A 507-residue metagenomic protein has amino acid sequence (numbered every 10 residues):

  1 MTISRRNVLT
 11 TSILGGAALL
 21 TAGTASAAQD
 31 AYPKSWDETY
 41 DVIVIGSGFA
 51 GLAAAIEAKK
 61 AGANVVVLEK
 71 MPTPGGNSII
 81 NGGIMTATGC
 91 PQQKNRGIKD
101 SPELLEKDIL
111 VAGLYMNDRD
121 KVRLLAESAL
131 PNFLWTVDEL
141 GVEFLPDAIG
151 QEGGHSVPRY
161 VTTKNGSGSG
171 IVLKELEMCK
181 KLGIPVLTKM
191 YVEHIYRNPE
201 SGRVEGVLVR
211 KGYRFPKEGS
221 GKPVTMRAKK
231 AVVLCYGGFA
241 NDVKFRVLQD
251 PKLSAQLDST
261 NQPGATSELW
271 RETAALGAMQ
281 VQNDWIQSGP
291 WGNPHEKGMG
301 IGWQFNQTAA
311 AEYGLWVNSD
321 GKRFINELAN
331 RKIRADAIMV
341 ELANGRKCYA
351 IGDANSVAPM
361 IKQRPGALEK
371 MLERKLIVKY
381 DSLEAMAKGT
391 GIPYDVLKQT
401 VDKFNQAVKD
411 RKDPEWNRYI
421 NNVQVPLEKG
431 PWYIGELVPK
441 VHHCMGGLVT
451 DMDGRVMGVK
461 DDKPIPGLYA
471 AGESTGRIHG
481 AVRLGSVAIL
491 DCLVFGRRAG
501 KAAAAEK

Functional and structural regions predicted by a protein language model:
M1-G15: N-terminal secretory signal peptides and thylakoid transit peptides that target proteins across membranes
W36-G48: Beta1/beta-strand and adjacent pyrophosphate-binding region of the FAD-binding site in flavoprotein oxidoreductases
A61-S78: Glycine-rich FAD pyrophosphate-binding loop
E127-P223, K229, D242-K244, N293-P294 (+1 more regions): Conserved redox-cofactor binding core of oxidoreductases
R214-E296, F495-R498: Glycine-rich loop(s) and the adjacent beta-strand/alpha-helix scaffold that form part
S254-N261, R477-A503: A conserved FAD-binding loop/helix module that cradles the flavin
W270-A274, M279-I392: An anion/pyrophosphate-binding glycine-rich loop and adjacent beta-alpha core in soluble alpha-beta enzymes
V396-V482: A glycine-rich dinucleotide-binding beta-alpha-beta segment and adjacent secondary-structure elements that constitute
